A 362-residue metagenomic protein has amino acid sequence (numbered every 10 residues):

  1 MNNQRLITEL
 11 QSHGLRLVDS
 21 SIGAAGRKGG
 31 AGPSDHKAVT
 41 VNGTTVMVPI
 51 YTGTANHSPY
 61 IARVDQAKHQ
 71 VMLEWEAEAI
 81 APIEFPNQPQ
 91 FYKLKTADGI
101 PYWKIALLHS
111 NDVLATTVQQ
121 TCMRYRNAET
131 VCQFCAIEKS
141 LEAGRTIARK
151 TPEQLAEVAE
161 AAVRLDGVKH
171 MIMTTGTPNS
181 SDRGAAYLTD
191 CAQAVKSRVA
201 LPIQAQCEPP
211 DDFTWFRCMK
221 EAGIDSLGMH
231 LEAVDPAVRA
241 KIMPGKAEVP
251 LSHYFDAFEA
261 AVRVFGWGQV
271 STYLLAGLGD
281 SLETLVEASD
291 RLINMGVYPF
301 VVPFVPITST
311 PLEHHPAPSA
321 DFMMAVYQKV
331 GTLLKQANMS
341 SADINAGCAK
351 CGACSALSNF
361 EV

Functional and structural regions predicted by a protein language model:
M1-W75, V264, V286-V362: Auxiliary Fe-S-binding modules of radical SAM enzymes
T45-V131, I137-A148, N345-V362: N-terminal [4Fe-4S]-dependent radical SAM core
P86-F91, A97-P101, T151, Y187 (+3 more regions): Secondary-structure junction/capping motif
T146-E157: Glycine-rich anion/phosphate-binding loops
A156, E160-L165, H170, T174-H315 (+2 more regions): Conserved AdoMet/S-adenosylmethionine-binding subsite of the radical SAM
